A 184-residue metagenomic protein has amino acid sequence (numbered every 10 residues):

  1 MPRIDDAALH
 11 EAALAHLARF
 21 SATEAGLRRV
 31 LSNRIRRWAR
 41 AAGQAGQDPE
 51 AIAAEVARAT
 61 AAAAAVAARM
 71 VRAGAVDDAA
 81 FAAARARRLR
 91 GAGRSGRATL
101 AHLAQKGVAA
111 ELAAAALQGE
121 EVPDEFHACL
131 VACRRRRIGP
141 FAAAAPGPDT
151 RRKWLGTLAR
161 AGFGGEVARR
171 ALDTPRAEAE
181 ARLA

Functional and structural regions predicted by a protein language model:
M1-A184: An alpha-helical, amphipathic repeat domain used for nucleic-acid recognition, typified by the mTERF helical solenoid
